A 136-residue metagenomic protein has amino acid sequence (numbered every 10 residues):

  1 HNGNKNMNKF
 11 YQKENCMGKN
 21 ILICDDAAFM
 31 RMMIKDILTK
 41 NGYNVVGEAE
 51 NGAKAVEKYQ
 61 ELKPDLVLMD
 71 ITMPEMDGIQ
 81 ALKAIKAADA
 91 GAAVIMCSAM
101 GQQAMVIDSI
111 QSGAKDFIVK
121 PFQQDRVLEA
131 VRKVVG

Functional and structural regions predicted by a protein language model:
A28-G47, V134: Two-component/phosphorelay signaling modules centered on CheY-like receiver
N51-K54, D77-Q80: Acidic catalytic/metal-coordinating carboxylates
L62-L68: Active-site beta3 strand of CheY-like receiver
M73: Receiver (REC) domain active-site loop signature in two-component systems and cognate sites in sensor histidine kinases
M100-G101: Short, conserved "switch-loop" micro-motifs in signal-transduction and mechanochemical regulators
F122-V131: C-terminal output helix
